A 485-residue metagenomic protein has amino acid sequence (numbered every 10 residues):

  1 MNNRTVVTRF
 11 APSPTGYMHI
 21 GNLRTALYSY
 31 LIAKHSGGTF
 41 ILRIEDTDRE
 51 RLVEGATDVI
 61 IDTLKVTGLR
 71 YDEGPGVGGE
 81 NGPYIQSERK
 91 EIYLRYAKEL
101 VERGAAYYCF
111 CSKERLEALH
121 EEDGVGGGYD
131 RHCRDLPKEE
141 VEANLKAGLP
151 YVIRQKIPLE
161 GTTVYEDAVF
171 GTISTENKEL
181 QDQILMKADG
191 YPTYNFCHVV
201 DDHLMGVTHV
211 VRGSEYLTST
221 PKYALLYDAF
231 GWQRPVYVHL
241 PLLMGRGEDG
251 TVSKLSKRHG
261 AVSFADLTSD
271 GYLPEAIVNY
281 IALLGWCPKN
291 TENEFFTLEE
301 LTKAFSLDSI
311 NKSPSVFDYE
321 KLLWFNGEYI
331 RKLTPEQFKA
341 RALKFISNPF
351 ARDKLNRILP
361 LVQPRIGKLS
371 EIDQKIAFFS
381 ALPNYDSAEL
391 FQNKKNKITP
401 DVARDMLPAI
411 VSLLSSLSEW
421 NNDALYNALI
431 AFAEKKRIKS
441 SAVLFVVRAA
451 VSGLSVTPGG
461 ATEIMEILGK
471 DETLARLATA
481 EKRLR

Functional and structural regions predicted by a protein language model:
N2-G124, S219-W232, A276: N-terminal Rossmann-like or analogous alpha/beta NTP/dinucleotide-binding catalytic cores that position adenine
S29, I60, L100, G104 (+8 more regions): Residue-level signal for inorganic ion chemistry
K34-D46, F196-H209, F230-M244, G459-A461 (+2 more regions): Glycine-rich phosphate/pyrophosphate-binding loops and their adjacent beta-strand/loop elements at enzyme active sites
P83-S87, M186-K187, M205-Y216, M244-N279 (+5 more regions): Conserved phosphate-binding loops in nucleotide/dinucleotide-binding enzymes
Y107-K254, S263-F264, P288: Active-site cores that bind ATP or allylic diphosphates and position pyrophosphate for catalysis
L267-E275, K312-D318, F350-R357, E434-A442: Structural motif
P335-K436: Small-residue-rich helix-loop
D423-L484: Charged substrate- and nucleic-acid-binding regions of tRNA-handling and nucleotidyl-transfer enzymes, centered on
